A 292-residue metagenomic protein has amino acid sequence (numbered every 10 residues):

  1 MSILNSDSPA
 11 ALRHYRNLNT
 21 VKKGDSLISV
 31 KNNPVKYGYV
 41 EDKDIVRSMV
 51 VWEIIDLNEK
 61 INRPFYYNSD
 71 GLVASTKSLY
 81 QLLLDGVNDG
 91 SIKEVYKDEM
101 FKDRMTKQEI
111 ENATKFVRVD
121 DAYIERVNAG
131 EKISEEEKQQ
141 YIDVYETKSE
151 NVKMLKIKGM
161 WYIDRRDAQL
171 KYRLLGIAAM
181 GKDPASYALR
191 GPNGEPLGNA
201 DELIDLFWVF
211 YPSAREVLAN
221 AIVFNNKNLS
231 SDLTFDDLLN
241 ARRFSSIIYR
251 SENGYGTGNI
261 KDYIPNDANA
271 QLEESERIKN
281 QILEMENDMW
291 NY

Functional and structural regions predicted by a protein language model:
M1-V144: N-terminal Sec/ER secretory leader and immediately downstream segment of secreted/extracellular precursors
D56, Y96-K97, T106, K148 (+5 more regions): Short, solvent-exposed coil/turn linker segments
E136-L170, K182-V223: Short helix-loop boundary/capping segments
G194-G258: A recognition module on extended beta-rich or small alphabeta surfaces enriched in W/G with H and D/E
S231-Y292: A cross-kingdom marker for long, charged
